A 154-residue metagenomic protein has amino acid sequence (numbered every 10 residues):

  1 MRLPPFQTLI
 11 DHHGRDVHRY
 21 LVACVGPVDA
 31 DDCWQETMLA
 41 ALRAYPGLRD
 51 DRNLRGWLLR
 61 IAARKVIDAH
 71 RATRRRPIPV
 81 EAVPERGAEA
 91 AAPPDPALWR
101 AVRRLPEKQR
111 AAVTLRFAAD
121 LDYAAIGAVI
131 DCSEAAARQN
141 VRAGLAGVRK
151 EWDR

Functional and structural regions predicted by a protein language model:
M1-T8, H18-E36, Y45-R52: Short, charged helix-capping/linker segments at alpha-helix termini
G14, H18, M38, P106 (+2 more regions): C-terminal flanking helix
D32-L39, R52-R64: Structural recognition of an alpha-helix C-terminal capping motif at a helix-to-coil junction
P46-D50, L59-E81, A91: Arg/Lys-rich amphipathic alpha helix in sigma70-family domain 2
A63, I67, I130-R154: DNA-recognition helix of helix-turn-helix
D68, R76-V102, D122-Y123: Internal acidic/polar
R103, E107, A119-A136, G147: Helix-turn-helix DNA-binding module
A112-R116: A short pre-motif secondary-structure segment
